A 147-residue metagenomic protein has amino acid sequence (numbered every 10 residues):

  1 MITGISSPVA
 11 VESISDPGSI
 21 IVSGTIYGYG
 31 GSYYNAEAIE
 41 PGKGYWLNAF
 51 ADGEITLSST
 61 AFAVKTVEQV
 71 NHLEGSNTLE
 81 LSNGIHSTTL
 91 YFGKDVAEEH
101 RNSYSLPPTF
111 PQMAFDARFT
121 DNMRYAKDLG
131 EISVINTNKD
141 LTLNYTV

Functional and structural regions predicted by a protein language model:
M1-V147: N-terminal exported-region signature
